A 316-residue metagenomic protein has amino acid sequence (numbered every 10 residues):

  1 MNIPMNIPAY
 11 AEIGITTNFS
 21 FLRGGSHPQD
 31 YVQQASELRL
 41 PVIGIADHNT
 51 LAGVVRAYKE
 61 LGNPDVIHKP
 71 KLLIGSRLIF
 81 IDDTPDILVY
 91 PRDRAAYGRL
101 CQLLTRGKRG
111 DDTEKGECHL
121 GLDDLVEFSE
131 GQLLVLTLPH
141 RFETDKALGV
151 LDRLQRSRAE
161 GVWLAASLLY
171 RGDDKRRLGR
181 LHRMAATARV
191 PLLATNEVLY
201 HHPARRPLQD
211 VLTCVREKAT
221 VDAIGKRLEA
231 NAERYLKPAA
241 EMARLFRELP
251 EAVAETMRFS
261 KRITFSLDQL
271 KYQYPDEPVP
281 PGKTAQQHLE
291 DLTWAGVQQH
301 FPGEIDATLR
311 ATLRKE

Functional and structural regions predicted by a protein language model:
M1-E316: Phosphodiester-processing cores and adjacent nucleic acid-binding clamps
